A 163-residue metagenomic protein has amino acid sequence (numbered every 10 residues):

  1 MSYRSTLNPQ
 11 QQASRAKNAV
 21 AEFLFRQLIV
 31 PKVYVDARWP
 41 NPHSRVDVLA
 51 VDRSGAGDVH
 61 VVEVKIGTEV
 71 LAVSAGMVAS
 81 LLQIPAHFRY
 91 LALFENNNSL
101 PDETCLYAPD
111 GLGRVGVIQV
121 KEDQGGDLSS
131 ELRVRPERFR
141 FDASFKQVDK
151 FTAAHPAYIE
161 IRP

Functional and structural regions predicted by a protein language model:
M1-S44, R53-G55: Acidic-basic catalytic patches of nuclease active cores, encompassing PD-(D/E)XK and other metal-cofactor nuclease
Y3-R4, E22, C105-P163: Non-catalytic C-terminal interaction segments of nucleic acid-processing enzymes
V20, V48-S74, R89: Conserved catalytic cores of phosphodiester-cleaving nucleases, focusing on short active-site segments
V20-E22, R38, D47, G76 (+2 more regions): Intrinsic disorder/low-complexity segments
S44-V46, V115: Change "...and in nucleic-acid phosphodiester-cleaving endonucleases..." to "...and in nucleic-acid processing enzymes
I66-V120: Catalytic cores of nucleic-acid endonucleases
